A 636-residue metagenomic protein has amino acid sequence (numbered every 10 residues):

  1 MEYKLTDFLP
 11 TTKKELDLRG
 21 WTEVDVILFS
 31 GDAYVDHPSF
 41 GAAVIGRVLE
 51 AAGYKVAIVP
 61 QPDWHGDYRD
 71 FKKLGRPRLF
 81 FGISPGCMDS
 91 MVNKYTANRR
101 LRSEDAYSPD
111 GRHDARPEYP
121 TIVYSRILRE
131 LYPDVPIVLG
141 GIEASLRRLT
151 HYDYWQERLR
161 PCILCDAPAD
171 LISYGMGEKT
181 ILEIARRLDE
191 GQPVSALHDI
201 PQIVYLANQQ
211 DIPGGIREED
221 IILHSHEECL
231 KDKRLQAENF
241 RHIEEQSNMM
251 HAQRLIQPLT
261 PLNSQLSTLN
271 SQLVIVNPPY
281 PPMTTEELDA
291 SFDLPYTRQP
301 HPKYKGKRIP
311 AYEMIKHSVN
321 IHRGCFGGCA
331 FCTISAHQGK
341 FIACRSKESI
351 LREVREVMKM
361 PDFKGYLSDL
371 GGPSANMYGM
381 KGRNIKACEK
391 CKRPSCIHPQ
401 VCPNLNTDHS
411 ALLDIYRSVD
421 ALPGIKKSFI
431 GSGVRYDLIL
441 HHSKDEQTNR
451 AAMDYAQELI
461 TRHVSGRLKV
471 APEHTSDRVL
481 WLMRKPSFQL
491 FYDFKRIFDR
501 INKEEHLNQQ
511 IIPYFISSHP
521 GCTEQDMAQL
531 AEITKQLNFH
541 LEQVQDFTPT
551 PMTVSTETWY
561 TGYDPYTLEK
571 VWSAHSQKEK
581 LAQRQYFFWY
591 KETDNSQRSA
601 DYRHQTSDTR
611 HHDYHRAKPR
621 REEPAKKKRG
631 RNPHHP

Functional and structural regions predicted by a protein language model:
E2-E23, A33, F240-N263, L269-S318: N-terminal [4Fe-4S]-dependent radical SAM core
V26-S30, K72, I200-I203, K305 (+9 more regions): Flexible, glycine-rich loop/tail regions that form catalytic "lids" or insertion modules at the edges of active sites
L28, V44, I58, W64 (+2 more regions): Conserved SAM/AdoMet-binding glycine-rich loop
F29-Y34, K305-T333, Y366, T548: N-terminal pre-triad scaffold of radical SAM enzymes
G41, P60-Q265, L269-N270, V276-P281 (+2 more regions): Glycine-rich beta-alpha loop elements in corrinoid/cobalamin-binding modules across cobalamin-dependent enzymes
H65, V194-Q253, Y280-M283, R345-S395 (+4 more regions): Terminal amphipathic helices with adjacent charged low-complexity linkers/tails
D89-N98, L146-R148, E178-E183, I212 (+8 more regions): Flexible glycine/acidic-rich beta-alpha junction loops that bind and position SAM and/or redox cofactors in anaerobic
D170, S291, C325, I350 (+3 more regions): Conserved, mostly hydrophobic/aromatic
